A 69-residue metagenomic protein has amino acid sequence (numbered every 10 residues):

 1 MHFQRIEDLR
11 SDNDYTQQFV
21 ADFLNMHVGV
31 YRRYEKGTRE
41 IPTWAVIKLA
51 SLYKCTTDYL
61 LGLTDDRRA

Functional and structural regions predicted by a protein language model:
M1-D12: A short, Lys/Arg-rich alpha-helix, primarily the initiator
R5, T16, P42-A45, T56: Residues that mark the N-terminal boundary/hinge immediately upstream of a DNA-recognition element
S11, D22, S51: Alpha-helical residues within the helix-turn-helix
D14-R33: Short alpha-helical DNA-recognition segment
N25, W44-Y59: DNA major-groove recognition helix of helix-turn-helix/homeodomain DNA-binding modules
T38-K48, R67: Short, basic-rich loop-to-helix N-cap that marks the start of a DNA-contacting helix
